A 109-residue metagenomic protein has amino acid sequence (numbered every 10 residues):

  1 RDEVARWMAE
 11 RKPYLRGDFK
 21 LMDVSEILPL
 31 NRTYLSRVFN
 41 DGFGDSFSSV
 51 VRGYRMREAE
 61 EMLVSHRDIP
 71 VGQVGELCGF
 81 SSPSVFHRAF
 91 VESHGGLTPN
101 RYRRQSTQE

Functional and structural regions predicted by a protein language model:
V4-F19, F39, F43, E60-I69 (+1 more regions): Basic, amphipathic alpha-helical hairpins
P13, L35, V51: Basic, Lys/Arg-rich alpha-helical nucleic-acid-recognition elements, primarily the DNA-binding modules of transcription
F19-L30, L35, F39, V74-S81 (+2 more regions): Append "Primarily bacterial transcriptional regulators
K20, S46, P70-V71, S82 (+1 more regions): Residues that mark the N-terminal boundary/hinge immediately upstream of a DNA-recognition element
S36, R57, N100: Nucleotide phosphate-binding site architecture
D41-C78, R104-E109: Terminal helix-turn-helix DNA-binding modules in bacterial transcription factors
V64, S84, R88-E109: …primarily DNA-binding HTH/wHTH and HhH modules…
